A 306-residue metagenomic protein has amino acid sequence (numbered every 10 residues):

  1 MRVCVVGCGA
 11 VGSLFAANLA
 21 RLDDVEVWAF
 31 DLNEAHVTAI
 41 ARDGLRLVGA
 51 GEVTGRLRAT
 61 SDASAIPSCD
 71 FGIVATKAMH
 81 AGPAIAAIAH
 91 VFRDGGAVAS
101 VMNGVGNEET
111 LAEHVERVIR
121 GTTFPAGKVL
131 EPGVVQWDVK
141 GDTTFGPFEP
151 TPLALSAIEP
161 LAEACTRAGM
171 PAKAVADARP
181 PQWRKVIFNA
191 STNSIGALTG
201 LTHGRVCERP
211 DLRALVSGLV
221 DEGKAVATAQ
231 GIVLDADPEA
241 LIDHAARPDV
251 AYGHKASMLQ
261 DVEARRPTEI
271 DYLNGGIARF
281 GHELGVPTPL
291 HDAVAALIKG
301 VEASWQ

Functional and structural regions predicted by a protein language model:
M1, D70, G141: Nucleotide donor/acceptor-binding cores
M1-E52: NAD(P)+-binding Rossmann beta1-loop-alpha1 motif at the extreme N-terminus of oxidoreductases
C4, E26-W28, A99, T144 (+1 more regions): A structural signal for isolated positions on well-ordered beta-strands in alpha/beta enzyme cores
F30, E52-V134: Rossmann-like NAD(P)(H) cofactor-binding subdomain of soluble oxidoreductases
A59, F92, V134-F148, A197-V206 (+1 more regions): Helix-loop-beta segment of a Rossmann-like dinucleotide-binding subdomain
P67, N103-K185: Rossmann-fold dinucleotide-binding core
R179-C207, D211-K224, D249: Active-site-proximal catalytic alpha-helix in oxidoreductases
S217-Q306: NAD(P)-dependent Rossmann-like dehydrogenase/reductase catalytic/cofactor-binding core
